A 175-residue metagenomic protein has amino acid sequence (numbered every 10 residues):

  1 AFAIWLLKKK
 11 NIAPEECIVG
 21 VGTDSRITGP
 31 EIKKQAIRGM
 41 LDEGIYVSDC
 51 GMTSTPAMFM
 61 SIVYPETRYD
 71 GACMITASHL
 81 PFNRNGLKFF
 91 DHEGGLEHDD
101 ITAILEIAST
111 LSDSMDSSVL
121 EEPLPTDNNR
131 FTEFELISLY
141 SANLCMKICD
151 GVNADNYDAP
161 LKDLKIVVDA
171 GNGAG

Functional and structural regions predicted by a protein language model:
A1, A57, Y140-N143: Well-ordered alpha-helical segments embedded in enzymatic catalytic cores
A3, L7-H92: Ferredoxin-reductase
E66, N83-G175: Gly/Ser/Thr-enriched, mixed-charge loops and adjacent short helices that form phosphate/oxyanion-binding elements
